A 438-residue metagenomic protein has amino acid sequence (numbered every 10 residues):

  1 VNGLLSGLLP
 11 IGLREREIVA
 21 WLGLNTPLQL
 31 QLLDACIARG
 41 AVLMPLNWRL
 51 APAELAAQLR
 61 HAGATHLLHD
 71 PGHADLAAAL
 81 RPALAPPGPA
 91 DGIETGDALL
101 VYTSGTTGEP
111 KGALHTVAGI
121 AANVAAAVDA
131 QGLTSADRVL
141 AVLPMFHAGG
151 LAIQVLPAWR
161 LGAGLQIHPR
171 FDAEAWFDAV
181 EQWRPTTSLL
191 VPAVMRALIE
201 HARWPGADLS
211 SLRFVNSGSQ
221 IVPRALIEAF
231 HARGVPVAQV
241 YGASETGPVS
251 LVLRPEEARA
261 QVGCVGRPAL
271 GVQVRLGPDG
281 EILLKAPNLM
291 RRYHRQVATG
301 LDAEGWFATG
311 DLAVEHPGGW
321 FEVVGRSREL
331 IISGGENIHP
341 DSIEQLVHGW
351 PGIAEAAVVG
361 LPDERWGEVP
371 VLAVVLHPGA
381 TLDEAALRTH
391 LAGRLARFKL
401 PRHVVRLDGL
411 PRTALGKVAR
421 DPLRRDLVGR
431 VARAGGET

Functional and structural regions predicted by a protein language model:
L4-L50, N337: Conserved AMP-binding/adenylate-forming
L9, D34-V42, H61, H147 (+2 more regions): Short hydrophobic alpha-helices that are characteristic scaffold elements of the AMP-binding
W21, L50, A286, R292 (+4 more regions): AMP-binding/adenylate-forming catalytic core of the ANL superfamily
G23-L24, A41-R60, P71-H73, A163-W183 (+2 more regions): ATP-dependent adenylate-forming carboxylate-activation enzymes
A85-Y102, E109, L114, G132-R138: Conserved pre-ATP/AMP-binding loop-to-beta segment of ANL
A121-R138, F146-T187, E200-H201: Conserved AMP-binding/adenylation subdomain of ANL enzymes
R160, P185-L190, I199-R259, Q273: Gly/Ser/Thr-rich phosphate-binding loop
L251, C264-G271, G277-E304, E336-I338: Conserved ATP/PPi-binding loop(s) of AMP-dependent carboxylate-activating enzymes
